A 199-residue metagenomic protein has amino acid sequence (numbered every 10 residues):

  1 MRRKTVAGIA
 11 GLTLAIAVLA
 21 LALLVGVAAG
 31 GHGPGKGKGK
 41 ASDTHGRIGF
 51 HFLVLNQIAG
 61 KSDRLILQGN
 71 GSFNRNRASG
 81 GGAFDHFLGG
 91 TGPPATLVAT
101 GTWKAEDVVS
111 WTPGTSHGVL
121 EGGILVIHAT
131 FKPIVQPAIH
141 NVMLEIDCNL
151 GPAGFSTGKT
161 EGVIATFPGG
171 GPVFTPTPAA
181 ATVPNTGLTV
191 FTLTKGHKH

Functional and structural regions predicted by a protein language model:
M1, L65-L67, F73, L125-K132: Generic hydrophobic secondary-structure signal
M1-L14: N-terminal export and membrane-targeting signals
G11-L24: Bacterial N-terminal signal peptides
V25-V109, G171-H199: N-terminal segment immediately downstream of the Sec signal-peptide cleavage site in secreted/extracellular proteins
F87-H140: Mature extracellular/secreted ectodomains of secretory-pathway proteins
L120-F167: Acidic, glycine-rich flexible loop segments
